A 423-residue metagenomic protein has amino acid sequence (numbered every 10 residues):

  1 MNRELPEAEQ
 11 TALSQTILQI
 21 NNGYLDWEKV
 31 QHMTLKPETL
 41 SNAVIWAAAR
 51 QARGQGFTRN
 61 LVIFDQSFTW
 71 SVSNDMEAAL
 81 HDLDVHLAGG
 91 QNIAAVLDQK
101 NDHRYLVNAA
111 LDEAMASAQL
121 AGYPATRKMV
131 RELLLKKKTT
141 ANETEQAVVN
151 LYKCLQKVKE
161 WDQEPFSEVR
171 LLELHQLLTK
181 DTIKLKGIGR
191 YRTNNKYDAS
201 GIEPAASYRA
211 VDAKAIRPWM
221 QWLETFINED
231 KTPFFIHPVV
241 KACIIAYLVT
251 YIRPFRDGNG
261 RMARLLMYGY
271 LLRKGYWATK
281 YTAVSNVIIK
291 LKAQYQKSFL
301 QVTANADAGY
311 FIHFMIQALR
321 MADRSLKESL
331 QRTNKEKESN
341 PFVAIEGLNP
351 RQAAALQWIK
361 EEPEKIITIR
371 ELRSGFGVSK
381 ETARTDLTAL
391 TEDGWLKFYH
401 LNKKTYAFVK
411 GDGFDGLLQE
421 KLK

Functional and structural regions predicted by a protein language model:
M1-K180, K421: N-terminal structured helix/loop subdomain that forms the ligand-binding/catalytic interface in diverse enzymes
M1-T58, G201-S329: Phosphate/pyrophosphate-binding active-site loops
N101-R256, R264, G269-K280: Active-site core of Fic-domain adenylyltransferases
S329-W358: Short alpha-helical segments that sit at the start of domains
P363-G375: Short acidic, hydrophobic short linear motifs in intrinsically disordered regions
V378-A389: Short amphipathic alpha-helical interaction segments
G394: Glycine-centered, phosphate/nucleic-acid-interacting loop/turn motifs that mediate DNA/RNA or nucleotide
F398-K423: Short, cationic-aromatic polyanion-contact patches
